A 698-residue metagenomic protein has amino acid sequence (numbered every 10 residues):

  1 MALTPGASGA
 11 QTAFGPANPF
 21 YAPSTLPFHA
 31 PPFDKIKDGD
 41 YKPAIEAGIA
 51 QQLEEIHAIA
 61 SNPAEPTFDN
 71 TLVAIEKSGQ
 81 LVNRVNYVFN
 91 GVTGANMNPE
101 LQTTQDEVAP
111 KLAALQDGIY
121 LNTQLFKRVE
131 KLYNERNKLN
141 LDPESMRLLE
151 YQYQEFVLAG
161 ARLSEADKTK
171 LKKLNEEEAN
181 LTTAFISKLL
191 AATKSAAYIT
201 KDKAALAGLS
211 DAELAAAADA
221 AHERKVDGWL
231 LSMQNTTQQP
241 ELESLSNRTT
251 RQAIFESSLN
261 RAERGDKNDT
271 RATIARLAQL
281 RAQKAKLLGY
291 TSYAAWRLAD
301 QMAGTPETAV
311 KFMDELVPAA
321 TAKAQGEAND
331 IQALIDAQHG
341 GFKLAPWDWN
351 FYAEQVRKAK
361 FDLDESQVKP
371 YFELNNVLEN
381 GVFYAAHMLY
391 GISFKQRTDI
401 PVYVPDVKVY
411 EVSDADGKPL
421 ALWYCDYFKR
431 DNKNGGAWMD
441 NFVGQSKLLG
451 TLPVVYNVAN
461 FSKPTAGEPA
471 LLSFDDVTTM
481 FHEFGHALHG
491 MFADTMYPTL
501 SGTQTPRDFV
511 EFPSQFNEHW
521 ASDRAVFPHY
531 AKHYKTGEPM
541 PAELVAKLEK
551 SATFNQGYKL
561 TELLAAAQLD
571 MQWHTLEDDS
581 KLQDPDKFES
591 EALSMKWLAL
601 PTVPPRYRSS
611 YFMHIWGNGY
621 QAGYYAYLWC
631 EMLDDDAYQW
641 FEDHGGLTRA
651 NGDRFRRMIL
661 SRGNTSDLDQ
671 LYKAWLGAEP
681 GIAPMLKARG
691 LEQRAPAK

Functional and structural regions predicted by a protein language model:
Q11-L209, E213-A215, F641, K698: N-terminal helix-rich structural modules
F14-K35, G208, A216, G228-L230 (+10 more regions): C-terminal, non-catalytic "cap/extension" segments appended to globular domains
T25-D40, F89-V108, K131-K173, S232-A272 (+6 more regions): Short His/Asp/Glu-rich catalytic/ion-coordination signatures at enzyme active sites or charged loops
A58-N70, Y293, K395-D399, T499 (+1 more regions): Surface-exposed patches in mature extracellular/periplasmic domains of secreted proteins
Q80-G91, E150, Q154, E256 (+3 more regions): Short, hydrophobic/amphipathic alpha-helical patches that form generic packing surfaces within helical domains
L148, S187, A192-S232, L280 (+6 more regions): Active-site-proximal, well-structured secondary-structure segments within enzyme catalytic domains
S462-F481: Short pre-active-site segment immediately N-terminal to the catalytic Zn-binding motif
